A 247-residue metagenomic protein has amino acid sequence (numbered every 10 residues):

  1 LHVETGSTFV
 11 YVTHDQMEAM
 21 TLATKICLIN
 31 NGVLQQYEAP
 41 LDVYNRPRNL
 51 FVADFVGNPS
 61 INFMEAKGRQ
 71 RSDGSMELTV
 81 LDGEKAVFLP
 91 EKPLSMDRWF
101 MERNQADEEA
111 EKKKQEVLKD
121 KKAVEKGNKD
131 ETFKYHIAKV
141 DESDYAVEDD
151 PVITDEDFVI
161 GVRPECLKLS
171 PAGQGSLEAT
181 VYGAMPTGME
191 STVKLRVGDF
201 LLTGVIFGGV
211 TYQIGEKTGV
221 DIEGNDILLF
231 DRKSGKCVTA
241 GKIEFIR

Functional and structural regions predicted by a protein language model:
L1-F51, F55: ABC ATPase nucleotide-binding domains
S7, I61-F63, E190: Short secondary-structure junction motifs
D15, A53, N62, G175 (+1 more regions): Short glycine- and Lys/Arg-enriched binding-loop motifs that mark or flank ligand-binding interfaces
Y37, K67-R71, A184: Residue-level recognition of beta-strand microenvironments
R46-G68, S72-E77, E223: C-terminal boundary and immediately downstream tail of ABC-type ATPase nucleotide-binding domains
S72-R247: Non-catalytic connector elements of ABC transporters
